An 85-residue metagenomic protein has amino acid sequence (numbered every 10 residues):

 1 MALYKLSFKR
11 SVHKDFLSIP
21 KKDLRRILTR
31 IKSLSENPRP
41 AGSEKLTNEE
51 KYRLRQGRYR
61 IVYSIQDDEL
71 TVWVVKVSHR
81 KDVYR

Functional and structural regions predicted by a protein language model:
M1-R26, Q56, S64-R85: Enriched for short, Lys/Arg-rich terminal
T29-R55: A short, surface-exposed loop/turn module that caps and links secondary-structure elements
